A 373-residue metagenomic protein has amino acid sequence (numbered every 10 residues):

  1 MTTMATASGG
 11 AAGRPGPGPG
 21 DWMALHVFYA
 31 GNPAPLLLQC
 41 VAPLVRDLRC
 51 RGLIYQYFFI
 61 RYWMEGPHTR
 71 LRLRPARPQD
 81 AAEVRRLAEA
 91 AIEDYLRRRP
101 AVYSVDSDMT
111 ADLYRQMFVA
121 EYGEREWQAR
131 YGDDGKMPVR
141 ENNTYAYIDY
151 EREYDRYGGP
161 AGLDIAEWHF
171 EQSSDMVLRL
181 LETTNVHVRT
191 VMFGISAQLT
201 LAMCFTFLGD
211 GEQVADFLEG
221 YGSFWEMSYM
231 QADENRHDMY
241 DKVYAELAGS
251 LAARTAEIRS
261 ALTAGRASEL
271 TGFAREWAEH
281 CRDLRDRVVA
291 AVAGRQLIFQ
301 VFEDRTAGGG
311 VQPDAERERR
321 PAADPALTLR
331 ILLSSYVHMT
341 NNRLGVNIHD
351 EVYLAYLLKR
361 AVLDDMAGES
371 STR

Functional and structural regions predicted by a protein language model:
M1-R373: An acidic, charge-biased composition feature
